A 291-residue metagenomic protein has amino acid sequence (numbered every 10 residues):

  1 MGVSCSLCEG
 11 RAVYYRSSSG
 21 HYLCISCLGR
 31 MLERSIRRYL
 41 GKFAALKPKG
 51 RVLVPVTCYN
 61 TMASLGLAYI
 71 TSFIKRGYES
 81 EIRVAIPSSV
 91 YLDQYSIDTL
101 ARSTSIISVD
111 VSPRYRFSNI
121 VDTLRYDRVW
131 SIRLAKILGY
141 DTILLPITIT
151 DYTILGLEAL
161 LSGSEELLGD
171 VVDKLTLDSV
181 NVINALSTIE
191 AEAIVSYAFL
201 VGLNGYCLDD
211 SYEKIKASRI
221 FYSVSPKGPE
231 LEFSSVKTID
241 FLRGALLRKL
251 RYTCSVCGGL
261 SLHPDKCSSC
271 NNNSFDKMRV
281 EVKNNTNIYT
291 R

Functional and structural regions predicted by a protein language model:
M1-E81, S88-Y95, C254, H263 (+2 more regions): RNA-binding accessory domains that recognize and position tRNA/RNA substrates
M1-R11, S223-V256: Short, charged low-complexity linear segments at domain edges
G2-S6, Y14-C27, M31, I189-F233 (+1 more regions): Mid-to-C-terminal catalytic subdomains of enzymes that bind/position adenosyl phosphate moieties or nucleic-acid
S64-L65, I154-E158, K214-A217: A short acidic (Asp/Glu
A85-S89, Q94-L124, I147, I189: A conserved beta-strand->alpha-helix junction
L100-A101, S131, I194-F199: Structural element of the ATP-grasp superfamily
V121-A193, P264-D265, S269-T286: Active-site adenylate/phosphate-handling loop in enzymes that bind or generate adenylated species
S235-R291: C-terminal, charge/polar-rich interaction regions
